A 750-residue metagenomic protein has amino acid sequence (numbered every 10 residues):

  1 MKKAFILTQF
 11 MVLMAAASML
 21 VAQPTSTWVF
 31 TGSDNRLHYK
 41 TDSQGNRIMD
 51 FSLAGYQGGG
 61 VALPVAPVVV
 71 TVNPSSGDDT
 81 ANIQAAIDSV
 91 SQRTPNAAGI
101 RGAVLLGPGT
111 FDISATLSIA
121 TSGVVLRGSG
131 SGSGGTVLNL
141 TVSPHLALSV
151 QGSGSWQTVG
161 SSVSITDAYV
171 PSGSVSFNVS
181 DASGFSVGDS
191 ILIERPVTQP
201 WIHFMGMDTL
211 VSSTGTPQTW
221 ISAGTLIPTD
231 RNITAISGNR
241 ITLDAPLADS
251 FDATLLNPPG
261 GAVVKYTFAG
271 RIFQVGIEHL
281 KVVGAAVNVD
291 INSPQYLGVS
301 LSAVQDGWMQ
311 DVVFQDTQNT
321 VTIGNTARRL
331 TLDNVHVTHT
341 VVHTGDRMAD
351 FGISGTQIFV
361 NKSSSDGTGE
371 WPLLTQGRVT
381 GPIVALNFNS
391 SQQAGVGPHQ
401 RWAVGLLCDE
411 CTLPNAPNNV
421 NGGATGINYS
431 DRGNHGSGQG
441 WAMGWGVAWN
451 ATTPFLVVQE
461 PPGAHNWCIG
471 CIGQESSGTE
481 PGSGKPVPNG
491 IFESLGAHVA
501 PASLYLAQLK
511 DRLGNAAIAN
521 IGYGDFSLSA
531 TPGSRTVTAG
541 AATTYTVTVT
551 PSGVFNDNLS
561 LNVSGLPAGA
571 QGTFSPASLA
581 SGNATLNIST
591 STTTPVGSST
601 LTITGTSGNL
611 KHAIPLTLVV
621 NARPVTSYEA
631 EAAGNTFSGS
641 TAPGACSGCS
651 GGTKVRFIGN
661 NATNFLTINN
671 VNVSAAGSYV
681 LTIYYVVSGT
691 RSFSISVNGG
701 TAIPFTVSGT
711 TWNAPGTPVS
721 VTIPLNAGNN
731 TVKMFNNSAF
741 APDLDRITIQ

Functional and structural regions predicted by a protein language model:
K2-I6, A15-N288, A464-G522: Extracellular "leader-to-stem" segments immediately downstream of a signal peptide or signal-anchor in secreted/lumenal
I83-N96, D112-T121, T136, T322-N325 (+4 more regions): Short, T/G/N/S-enriched strand-turn elements that build extracellular solenoid repeat scaffolds
G123, F273-G284, Q305-D316, A327-V341 (+6 more regions): Right-handed parallel beta-helix
V142-Q157, S174, L256-T267, D290-S300 (+5 more regions): Extracellular beta-strand/beta-solenoid scaffold signature
V197-D230, T234-A235, R240, G276-K362: Right-handed parallel beta-helix
T198-Q199, V619-Q750: Extracytoplasmic
L386-F388, Q393, D409-G522: Catalytic domains of carbohydrate-active enzymes that cleave complex glycans
G522-R623: Long beta-sheet-rich domains in secretory-pathway and surface-associated proteins
